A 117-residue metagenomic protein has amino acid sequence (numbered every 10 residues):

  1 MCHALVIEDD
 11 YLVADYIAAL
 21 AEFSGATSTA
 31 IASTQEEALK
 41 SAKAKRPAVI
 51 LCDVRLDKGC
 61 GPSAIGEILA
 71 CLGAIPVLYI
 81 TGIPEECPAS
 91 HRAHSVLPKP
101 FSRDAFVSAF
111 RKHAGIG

Functional and structural regions predicted by a protein language model:
E8-D9, K99: Acidic di-acidic motifs
D10-A30: Two-component/phosphorelay signaling modules centered on CheY-like receiver
I31-V49: Acidic, metal-coordinating helix/loop segments flanking the phosphotransfer/catalytic sites of two-component signaling
T34, C60-S63: Acidic catalytic/metal-coordinating carboxylates
D53-V54: Active-site residues of response regulator receiver
P62-A74: Short amphipathic alpha-helix used as the core "switch/output" element in two-component signaling
I80-T81: Hydrophobic/aromatic residues positioned on beta-strands within the core alpha/beta folds
F101-A114: C-terminal output helix
